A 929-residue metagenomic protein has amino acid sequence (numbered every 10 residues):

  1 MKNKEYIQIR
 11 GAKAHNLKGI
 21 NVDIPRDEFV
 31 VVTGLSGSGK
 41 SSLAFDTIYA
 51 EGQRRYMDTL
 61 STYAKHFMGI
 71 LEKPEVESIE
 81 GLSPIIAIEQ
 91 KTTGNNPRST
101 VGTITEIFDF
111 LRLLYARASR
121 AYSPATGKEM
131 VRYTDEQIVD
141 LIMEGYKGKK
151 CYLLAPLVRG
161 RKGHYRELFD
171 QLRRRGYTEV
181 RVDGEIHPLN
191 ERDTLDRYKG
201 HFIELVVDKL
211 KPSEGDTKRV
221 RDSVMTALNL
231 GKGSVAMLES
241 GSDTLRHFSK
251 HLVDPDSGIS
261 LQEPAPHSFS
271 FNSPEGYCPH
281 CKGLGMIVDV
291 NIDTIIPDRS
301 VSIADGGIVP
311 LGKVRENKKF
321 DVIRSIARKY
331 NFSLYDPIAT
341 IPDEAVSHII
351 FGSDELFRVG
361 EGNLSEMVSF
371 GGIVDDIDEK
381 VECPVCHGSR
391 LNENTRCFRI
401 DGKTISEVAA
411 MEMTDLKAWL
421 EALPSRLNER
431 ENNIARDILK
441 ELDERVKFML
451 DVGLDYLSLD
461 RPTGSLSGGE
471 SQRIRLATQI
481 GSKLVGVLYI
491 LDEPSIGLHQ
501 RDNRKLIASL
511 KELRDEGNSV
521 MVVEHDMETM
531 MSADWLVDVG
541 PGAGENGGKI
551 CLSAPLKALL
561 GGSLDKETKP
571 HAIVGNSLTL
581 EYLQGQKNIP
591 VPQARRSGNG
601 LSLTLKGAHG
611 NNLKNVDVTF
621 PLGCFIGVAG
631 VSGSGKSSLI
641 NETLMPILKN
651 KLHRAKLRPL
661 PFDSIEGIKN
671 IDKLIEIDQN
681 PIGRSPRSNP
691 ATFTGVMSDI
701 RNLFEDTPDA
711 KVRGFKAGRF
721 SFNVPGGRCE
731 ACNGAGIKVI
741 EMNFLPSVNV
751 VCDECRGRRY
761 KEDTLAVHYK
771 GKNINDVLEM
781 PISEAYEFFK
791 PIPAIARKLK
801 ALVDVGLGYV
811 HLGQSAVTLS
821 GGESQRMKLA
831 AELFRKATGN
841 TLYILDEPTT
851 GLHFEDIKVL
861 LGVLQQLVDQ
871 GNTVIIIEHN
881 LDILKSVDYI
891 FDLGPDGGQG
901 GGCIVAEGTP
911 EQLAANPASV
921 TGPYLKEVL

Functional and structural regions predicted by a protein language model:
M1-L929: Conserved phosphate-binding elements of NTP-dependent enzyme cores
